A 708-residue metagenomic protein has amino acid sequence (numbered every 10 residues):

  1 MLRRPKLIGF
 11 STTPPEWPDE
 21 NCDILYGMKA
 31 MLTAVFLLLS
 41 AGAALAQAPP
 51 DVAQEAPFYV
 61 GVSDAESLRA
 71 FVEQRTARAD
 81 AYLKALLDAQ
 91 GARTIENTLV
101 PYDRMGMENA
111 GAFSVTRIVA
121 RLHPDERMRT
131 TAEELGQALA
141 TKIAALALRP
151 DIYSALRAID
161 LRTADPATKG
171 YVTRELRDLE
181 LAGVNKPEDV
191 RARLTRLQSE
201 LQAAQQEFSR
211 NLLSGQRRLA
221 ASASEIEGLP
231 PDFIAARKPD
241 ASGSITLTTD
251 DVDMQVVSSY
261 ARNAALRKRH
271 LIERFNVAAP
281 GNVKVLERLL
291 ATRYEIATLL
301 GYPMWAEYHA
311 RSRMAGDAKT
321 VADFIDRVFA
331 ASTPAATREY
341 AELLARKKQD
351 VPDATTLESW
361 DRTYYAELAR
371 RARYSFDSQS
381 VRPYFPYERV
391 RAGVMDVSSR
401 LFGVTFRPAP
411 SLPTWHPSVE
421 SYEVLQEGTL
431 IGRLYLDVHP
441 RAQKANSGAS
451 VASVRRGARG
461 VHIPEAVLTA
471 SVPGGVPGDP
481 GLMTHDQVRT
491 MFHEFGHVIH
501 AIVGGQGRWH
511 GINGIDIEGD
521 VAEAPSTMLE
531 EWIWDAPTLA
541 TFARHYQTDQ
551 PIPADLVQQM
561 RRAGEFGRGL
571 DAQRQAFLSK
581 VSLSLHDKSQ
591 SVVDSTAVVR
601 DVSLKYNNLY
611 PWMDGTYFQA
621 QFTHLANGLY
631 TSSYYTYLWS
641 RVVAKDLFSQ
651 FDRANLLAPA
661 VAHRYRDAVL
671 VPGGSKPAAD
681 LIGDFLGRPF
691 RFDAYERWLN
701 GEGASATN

Functional and structural regions predicted by a protein language model:
E20, Q47-P230, S244-T246, F651 (+1 more regions): N-terminal helix-rich structural modules
E20-G27: Short, positively charged and aromatic/hydrophobic N-terminal segments
S40-A43: N-terminal signal peptide c-region/cleavage motif recognized by signal peptidases
Q47-A65, S244, R389, G393-T405 (+8 more regions): C-terminal, non-catalytic "cap/extension" segments appended to globular domains
A53-S67, V115-L135, R157-R196, T248-V283 (+5 more regions): Short His/Asp/Glu-rich catalytic/ion-coordination signatures at enzyme active sites or charged loops
A203, R210, Q216-T248, T292 (+5 more regions): Active-site-proximal, well-structured secondary-structure segments within enzyme catalytic domains
P473-F492: Short pre-active-site segment immediately N-terminal to the catalytic Zn-binding motif
